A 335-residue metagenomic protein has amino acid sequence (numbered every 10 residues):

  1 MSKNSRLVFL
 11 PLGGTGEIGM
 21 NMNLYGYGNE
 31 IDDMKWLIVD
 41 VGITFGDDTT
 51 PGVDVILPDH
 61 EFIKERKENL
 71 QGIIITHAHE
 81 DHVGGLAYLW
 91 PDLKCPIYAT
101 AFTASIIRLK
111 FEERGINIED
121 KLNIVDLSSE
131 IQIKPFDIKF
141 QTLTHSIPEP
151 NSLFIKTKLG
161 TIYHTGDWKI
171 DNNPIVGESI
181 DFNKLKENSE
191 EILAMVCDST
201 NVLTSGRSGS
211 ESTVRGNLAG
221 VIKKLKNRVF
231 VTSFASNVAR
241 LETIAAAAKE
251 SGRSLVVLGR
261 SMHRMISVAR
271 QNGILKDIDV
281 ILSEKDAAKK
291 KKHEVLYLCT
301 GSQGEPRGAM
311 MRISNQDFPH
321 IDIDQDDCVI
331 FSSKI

Functional and structural regions predicted by a protein language model:
S2-I74, H79-K290, E305-D322: His/Asp/Glu-rich metal-coordinating catalytic cores of metallo-dependent phosphodiesterases/hydrolases acting on
Q71, L193, V295, D327-I330: Conserved acidic residues
E294-Q303: Conserved two-lobed SF2 helicase motor
F331-I335: Short, intrinsically disordered, charge-balanced linker/junction segments flanking boundaries in proteins
